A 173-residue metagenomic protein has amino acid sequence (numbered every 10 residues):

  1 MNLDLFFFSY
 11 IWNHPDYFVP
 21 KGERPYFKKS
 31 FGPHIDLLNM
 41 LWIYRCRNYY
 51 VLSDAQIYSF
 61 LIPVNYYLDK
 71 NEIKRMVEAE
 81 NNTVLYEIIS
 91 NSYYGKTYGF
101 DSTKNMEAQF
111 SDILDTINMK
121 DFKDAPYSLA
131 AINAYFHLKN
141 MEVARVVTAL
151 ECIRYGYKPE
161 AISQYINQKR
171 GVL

Functional and structural regions predicted by a protein language model:
M1-L173: Extended alpha-helical surfaces
